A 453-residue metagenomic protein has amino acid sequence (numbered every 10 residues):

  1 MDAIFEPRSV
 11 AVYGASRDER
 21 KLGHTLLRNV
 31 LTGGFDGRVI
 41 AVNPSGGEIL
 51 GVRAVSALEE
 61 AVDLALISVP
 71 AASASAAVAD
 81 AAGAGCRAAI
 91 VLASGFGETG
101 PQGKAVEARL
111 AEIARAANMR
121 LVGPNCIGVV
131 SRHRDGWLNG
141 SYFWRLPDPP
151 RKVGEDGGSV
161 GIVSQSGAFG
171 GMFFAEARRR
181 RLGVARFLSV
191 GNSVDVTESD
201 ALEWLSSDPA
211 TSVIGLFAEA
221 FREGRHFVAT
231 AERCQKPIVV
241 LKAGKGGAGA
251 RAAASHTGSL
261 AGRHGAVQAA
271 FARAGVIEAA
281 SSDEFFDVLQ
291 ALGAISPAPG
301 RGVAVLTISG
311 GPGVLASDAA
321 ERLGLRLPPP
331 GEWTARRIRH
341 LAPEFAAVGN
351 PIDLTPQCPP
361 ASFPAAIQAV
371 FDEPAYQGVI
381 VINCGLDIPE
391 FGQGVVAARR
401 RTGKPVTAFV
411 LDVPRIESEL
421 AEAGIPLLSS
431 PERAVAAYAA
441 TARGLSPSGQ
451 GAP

Functional and structural regions predicted by a protein language model:
M1-P453: Catalytic-core regions of core metabolic enzymes, especially those transforming organic acids/acyl-group intermediates
